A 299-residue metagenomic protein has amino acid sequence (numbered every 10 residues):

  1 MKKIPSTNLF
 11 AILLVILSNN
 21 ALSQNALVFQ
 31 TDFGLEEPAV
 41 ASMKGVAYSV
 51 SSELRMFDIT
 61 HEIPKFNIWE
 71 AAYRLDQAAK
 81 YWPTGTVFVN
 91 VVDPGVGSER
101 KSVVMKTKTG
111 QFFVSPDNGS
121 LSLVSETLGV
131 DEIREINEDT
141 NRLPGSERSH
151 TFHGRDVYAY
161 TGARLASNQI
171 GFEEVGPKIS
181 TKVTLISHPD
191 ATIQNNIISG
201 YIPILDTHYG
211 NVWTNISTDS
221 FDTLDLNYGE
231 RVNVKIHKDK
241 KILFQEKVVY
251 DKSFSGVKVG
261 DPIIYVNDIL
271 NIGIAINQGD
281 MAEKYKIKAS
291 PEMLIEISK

Functional and structural regions predicted by a protein language model:
M1-F10: Bacterial N-terminal signal peptides that target proteins for export
A21-S23: Boundary at the C-terminal end of the N-terminal hydrophobic targeting segment
A26, P38, V50-M56, F66-Y73 (+2 more regions): Active-site histidine-anchored catalytic micro-motif
V28-L35, V40-A41: N-terminal signal-anchor module of multipass membrane proteins
V50-E53, A78-W82, T127, R164-F172 (+1 more regions): Change "in soluble alpha/beta enzymes" to "in soluble alpha/beta proteins
E147-Y228: Anionic-ligand-binding alpha/beta catalytic cores of soluble enzymes and soluble regulatory domains that recognize
V212-K286: A conserved acidic, glycine/proline-rich C-terminal tail/linker
